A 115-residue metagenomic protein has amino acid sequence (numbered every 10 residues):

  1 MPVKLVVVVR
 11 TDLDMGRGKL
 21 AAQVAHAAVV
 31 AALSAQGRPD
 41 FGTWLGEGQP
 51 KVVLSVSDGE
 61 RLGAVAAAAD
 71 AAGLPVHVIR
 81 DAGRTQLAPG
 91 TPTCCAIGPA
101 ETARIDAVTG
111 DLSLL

Functional and structural regions predicted by a protein language model:
P2-V6, R10-G37: Glycine- and Gly-Pro-enriched alpha-helical subdomains that act as flexible, kink-prone "lid/hinge" or packing modules
V7-V9, L45-S57, A71-L115: Short basic, glycine-rich beta-strand/loop surfaces that mediate nucleic-acid
R17, A21-A25, D58, L62 (+2 more regions): Generic structural signal for well-ordered, non-membrane alpha-helical segments in soluble metabolic enzymes
A25, L33-E60: Compact, glycine-rich, soluble single-domain proteins
G63, D70: Anion (oxyanion) recognition and catalysis
